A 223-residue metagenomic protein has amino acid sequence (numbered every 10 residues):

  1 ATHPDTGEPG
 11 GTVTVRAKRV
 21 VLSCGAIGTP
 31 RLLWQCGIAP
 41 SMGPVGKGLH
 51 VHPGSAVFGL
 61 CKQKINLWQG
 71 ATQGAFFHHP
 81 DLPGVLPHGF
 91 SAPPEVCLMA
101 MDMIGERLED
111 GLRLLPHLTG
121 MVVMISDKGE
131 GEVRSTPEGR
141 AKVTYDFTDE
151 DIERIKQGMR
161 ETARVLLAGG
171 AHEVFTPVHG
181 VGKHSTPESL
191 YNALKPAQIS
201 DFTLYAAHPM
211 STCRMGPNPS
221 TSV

Functional and structural regions predicted by a protein language model:
A1-D5, V178-K183: Short regulatory "switch" loops immediately downstream of catalytic or recognition motifs within protein catalytic
T2-T72: Glycine-rich loop(s) and the adjacent beta-strand/alpha-helix scaffold that form part
G10-A17, R134-T136, H184-S185: Short amphipathic beta-strand/extended segments with alternating polar/hydrophobic composition
M42-L166, E173, K183, P196-V223: FAD cofactor-binding and catalytic pocket of flavoenzymes
G170-V178: Flexible, glycine/charged-enriched surface loops at secondary-structure junctions
H184-L194: Short glycine/threonine-rich loop-to-helix capping motif typified by GTGT followed within a few residues by an Asp-Pro
